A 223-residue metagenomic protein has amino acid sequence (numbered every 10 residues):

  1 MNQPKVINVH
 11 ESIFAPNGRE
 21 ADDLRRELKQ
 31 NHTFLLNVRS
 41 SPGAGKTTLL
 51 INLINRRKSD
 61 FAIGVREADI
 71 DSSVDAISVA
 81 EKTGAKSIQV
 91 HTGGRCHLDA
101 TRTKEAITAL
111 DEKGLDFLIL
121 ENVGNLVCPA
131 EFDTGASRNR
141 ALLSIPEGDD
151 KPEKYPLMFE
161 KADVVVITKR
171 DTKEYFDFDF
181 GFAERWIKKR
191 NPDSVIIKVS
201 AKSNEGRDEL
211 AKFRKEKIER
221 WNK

Functional and structural regions predicted by a protein language model:
P4-R26, N31-L36, A44, L53-S137 (+3 more regions): Nucleotide-state-sensitive switch-loop elements of NTP-binding domains
R39, E121, L142-S144: Short beta-strand segments
S41-P42, R66-A68, T92, S144-I145 (+2 more regions): G-domain G4 guanine-recognition motif of GTPases
L49: Hydrophobic positions on the alpha1 helix immediately C-terminal to the Walker A/P-loop
D60-F61, K86, V165, D193-S194 (+1 more regions): Secondary-structure boundary/capping positions in well-ordered alpha/beta enzyme cores
P129-S137, L142-S194: Conserved C-terminal guanine-recognition region of P-loop GTPase G domains, centered on the G4
T172-K223: Canonical P-loop GTPase G-domain recognition
